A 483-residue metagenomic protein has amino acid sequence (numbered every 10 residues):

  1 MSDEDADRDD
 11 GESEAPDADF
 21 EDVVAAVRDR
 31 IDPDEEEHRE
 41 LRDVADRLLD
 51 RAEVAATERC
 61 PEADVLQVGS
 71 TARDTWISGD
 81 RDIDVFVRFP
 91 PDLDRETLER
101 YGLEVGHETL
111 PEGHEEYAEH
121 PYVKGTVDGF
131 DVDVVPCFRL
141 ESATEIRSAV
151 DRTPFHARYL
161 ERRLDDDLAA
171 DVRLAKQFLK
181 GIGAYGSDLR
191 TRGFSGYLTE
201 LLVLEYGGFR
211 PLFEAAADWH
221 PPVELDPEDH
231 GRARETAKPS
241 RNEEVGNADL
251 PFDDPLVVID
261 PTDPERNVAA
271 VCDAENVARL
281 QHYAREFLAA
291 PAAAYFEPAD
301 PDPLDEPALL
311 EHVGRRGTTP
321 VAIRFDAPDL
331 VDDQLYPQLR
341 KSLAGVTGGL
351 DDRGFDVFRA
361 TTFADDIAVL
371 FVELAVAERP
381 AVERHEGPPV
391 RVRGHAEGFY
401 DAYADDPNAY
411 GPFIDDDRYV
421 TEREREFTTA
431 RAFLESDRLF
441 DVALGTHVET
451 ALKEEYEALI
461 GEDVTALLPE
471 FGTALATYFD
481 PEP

Functional and structural regions predicted by a protein language model:
M1-Q67: N-terminal regions immediately upstream of nucleotidyltransferase
L49-E96, T361-D365: Active-site nucleotide-donor binding segment shared across nucleotidyl transfer reactions
A52, A56, R100-E145, L350-R353 (+1 more regions): Conserved catalytic core of two-metal-ion nucleotidyltransferases
I83-F89, I323-P328, L370-L374: Short, hydrophobic beta-strand segments
L93-R100, E214, P380-E383: Short, conserved charged micro-motifs
V135, E141-R162: Extended, alpha-helix-rich binding/interface surfaces that flank or overlap catalytic cores and mediate recognition
D167, D171-Y336, L343-A344, G348-F358: Conserved nucleotidyltransferase catalytic core and NTase-mimicking acidic/glycine-rich helix/loop elements in nucleic
T362-P483: Extended, charged low-complexity segments that frequently continue into or abut oligomerization scaffolds
